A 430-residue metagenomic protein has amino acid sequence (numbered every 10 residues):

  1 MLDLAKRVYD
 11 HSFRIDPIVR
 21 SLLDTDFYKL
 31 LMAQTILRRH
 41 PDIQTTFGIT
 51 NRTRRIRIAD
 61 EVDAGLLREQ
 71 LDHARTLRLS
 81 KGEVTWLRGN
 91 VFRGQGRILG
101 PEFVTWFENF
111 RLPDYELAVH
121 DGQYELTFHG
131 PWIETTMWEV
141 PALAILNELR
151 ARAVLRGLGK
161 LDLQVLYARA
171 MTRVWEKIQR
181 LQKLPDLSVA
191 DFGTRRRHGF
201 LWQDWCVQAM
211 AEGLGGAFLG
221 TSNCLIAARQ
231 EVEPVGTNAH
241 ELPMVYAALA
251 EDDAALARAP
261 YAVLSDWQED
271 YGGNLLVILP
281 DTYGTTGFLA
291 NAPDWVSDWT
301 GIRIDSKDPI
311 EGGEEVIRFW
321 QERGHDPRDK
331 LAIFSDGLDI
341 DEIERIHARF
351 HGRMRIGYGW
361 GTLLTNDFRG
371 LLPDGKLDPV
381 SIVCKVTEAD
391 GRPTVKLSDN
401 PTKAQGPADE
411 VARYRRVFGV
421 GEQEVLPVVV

Functional and structural regions predicted by a protein language model:
M1-L256, Q268, L371, V383-V430: Ordered alpha/beta subdomains of enzyme catalytic regions
M1-Y9, L225, Q230-V430: Glycine-rich phosphate/ribose-binding loops and adjacent secondary-structure elements that form binding surfaces
